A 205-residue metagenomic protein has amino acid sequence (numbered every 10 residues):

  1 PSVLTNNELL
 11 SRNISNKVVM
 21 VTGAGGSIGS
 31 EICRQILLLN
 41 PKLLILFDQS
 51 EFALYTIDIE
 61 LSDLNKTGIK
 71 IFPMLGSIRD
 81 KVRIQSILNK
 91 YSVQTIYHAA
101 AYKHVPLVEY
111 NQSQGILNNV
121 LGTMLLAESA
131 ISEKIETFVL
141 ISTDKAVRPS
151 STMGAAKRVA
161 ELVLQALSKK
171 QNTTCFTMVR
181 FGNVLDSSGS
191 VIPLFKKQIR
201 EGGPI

Functional and structural regions predicted by a protein language model:
P1-V18, I131: Flexible, Lys/Arg-rich cytosolic regulatory linkers and terminal tails that connect or flank
V18-L39: N-terminal Rossmann NAD(P)H-binding glycine-rich loop of SDR-like oxidoreductase domains
P41-K42, L88-Y97, V105, I135: Proline-aspartate-enriched helix->loop->beta-strand connector
P41-T56: Conserved glycine-rich Rossmann-like NAD(P)H-binding loop of the short-chain dehydrogenase/reductase
S62, E128-I131, T152-G154, R158-I205: NAD(P)-dependent short-chain dehydrogenase/reductase
F72-T95: Conserved Rossmann-fold cofactor-binding substructure of NAD(P)-dependent oxidoreductases
P73, G115, F138, F176-V179: Hydrophobic/aromatic anchor residues within beta-strands of the central parallel beta-sheet of Rossmann-like
H98, Y102-L162, A166-L167: Conserved Rossmann-fold NAD(P)-dependent oxidoreductase catalytic core, especially the SDR/UDP-sugar
